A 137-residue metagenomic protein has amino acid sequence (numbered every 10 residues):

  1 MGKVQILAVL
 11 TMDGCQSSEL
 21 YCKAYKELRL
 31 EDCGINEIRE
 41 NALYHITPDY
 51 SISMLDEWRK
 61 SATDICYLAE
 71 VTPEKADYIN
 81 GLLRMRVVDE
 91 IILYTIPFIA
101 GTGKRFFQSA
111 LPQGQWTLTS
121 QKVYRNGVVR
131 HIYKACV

Functional and structural regions predicted by a protein language model:
M1-V87, F98-V137: Portal/gating segments that form or line small-molecule/metal binding sites
